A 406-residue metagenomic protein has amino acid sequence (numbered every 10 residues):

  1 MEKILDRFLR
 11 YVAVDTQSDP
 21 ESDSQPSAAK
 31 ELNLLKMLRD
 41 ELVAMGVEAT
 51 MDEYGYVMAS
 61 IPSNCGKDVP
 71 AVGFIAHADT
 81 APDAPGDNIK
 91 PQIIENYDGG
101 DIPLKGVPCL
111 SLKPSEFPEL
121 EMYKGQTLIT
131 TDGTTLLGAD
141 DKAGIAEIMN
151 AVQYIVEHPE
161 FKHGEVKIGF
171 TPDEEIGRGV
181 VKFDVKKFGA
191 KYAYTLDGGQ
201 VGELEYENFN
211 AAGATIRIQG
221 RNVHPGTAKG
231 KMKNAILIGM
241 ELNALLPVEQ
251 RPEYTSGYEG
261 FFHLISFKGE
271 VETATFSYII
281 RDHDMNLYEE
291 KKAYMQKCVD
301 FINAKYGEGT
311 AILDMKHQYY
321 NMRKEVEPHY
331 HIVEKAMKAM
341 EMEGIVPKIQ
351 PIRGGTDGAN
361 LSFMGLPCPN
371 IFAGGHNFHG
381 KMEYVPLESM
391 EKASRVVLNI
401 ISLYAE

Functional and structural regions predicted by a protein language model:
E2-A29, I129-T130, N222, Y319 (+1 more regions): N-terminal capping segment at the start of a domain
D23-V69, G73-I75, D79, I89-K90: A non-catalytic alpha/beta surface segment that caps or lines the substrate-entry region of metallo-dependent hydrolase
A29, T135-A146, K229-L237, Y384-E391: Short, conserved micro-motifs enriched in small and acidic residues
K67-E165, F170, A190: Active-site metal-coordination/substrate-binding segment of hydrolases, especially metallo-dependent peptidases
A71-I75, K191-T195, T215, C368-N370: Short glycine-aspartate micro-motif
L120, Q126-A139, P172-Q296, D300 (+2 more regions): Midchain, well-structured core segments that form catalytic/ion-binding scaffolds
I236-E406: Metal-dependent amide/peptide-bond hydrolase catalytic core, centered on the "pita-bread" metallohydrolase fold
